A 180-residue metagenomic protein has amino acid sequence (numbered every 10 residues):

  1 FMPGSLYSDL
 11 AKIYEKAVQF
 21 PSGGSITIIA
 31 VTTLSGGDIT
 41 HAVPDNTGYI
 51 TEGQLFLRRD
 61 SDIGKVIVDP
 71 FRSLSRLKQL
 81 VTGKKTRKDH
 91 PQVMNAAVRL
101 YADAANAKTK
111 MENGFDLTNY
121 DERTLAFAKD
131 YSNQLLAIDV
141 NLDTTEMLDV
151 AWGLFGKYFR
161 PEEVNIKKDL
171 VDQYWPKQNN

Functional and structural regions predicted by a protein language model:
F1-N180: P-loop NTPase catalytic core
